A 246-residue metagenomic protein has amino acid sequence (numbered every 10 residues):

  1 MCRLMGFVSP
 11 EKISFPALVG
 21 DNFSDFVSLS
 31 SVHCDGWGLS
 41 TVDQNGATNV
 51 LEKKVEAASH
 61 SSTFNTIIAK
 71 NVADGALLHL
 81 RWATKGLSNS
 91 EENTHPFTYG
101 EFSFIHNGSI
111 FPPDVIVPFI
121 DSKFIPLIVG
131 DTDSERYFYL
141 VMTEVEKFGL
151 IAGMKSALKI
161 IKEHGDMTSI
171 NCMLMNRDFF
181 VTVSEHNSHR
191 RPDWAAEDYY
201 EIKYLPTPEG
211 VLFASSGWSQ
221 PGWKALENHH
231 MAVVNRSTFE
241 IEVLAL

Functional and structural regions predicted by a protein language model:
M1-E56, A76, T182, N187-S188 (+3 more regions): Extreme N-terminus nucleophile/cap motif
C2, F102-P112: Conserved beta-strand-loop-short alpha-helix elements that form and flank the Mn2+/Mg2+-coordinating active site
F7-P10, H79-W82, N107, R177 (+3 more regions): Fold-independent oxyanion-binding glycine-rich loops and adjacent beta-strand/coil segments at enzyme active sites
V55-T66, H79-G100, I120-K123, G217: Short acidic (Asp/Glu) patches
G75, L150-H186: Catalytic core of PPM/PP2C metal-dependent serine/threonine phosphatase domains
V117-T143: Long, charge-dense
S134, M142-K147, M167-C172: Internal, well-folded beta-alpha domain core
P192-H230: A conserved acidic, glycine/proline-rich C-terminal tail/linker
